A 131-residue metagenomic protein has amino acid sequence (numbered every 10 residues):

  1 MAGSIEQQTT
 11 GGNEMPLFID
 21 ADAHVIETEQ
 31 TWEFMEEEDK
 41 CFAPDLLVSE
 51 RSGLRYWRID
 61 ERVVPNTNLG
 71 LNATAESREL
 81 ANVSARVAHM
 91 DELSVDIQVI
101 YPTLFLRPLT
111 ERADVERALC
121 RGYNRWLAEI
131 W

Functional and structural regions predicted by a protein language model:
M1-W131: Helix-coil boundary/capping segments in enzymes
